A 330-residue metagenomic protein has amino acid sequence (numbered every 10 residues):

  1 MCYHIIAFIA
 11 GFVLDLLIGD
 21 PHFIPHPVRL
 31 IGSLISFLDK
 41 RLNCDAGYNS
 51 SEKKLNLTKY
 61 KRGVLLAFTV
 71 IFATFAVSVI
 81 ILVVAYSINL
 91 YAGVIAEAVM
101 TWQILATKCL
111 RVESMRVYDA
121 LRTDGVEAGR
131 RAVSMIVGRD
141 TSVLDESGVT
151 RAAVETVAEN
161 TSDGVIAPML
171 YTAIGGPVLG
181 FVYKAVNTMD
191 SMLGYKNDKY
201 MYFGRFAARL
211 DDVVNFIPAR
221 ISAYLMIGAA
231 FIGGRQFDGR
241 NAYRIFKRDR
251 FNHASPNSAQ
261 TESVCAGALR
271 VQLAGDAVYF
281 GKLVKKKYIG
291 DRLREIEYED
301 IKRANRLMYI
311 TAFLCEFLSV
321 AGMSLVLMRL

Functional and structural regions predicted by a protein language model:
M1-F181, V186, G194-L330: Hydrophobic alpha-helical transmembrane segments
